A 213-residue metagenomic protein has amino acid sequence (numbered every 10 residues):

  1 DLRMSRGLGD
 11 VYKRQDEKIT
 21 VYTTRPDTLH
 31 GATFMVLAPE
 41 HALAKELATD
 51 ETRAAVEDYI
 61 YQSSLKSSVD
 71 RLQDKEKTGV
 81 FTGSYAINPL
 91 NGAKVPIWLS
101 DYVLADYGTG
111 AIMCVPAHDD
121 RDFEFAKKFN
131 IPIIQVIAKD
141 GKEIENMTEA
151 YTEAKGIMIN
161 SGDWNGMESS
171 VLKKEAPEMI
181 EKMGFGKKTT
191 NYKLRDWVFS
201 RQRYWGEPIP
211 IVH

Functional and structural regions predicted by a protein language model:
D1-L2: Short alpha-helical segment immediately N-terminal to, or the first helix within, an HTH/HTH-like DNA-binding domain
R6-A138: NTP-handling and nucleic-acid-processing catalytic cores
R6-I19, P26, A111-H213: Residue patterns forming the tRNA-binding/recognition surfaces of aminoacyl-tRNA synthetases and related DALR
